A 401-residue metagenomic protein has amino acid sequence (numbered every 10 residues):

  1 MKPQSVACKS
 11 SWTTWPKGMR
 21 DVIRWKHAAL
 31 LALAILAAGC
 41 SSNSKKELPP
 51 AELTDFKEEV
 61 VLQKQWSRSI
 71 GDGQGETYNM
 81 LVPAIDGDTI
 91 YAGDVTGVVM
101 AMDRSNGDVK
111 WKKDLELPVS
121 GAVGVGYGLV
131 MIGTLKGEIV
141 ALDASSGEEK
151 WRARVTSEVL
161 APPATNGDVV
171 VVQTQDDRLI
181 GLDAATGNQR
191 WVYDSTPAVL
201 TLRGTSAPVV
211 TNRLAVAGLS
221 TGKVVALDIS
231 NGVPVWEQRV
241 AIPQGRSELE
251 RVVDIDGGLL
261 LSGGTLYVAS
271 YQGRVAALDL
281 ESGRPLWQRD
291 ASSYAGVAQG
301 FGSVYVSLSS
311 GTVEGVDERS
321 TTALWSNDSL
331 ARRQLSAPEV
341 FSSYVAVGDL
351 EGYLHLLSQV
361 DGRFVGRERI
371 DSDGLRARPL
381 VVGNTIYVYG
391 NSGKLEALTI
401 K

Functional and structural regions predicted by a protein language model:
L36-G39: C-terminal motif of bacterial Sec signal peptides marking the signal peptidase cleavage site
S41-E47: Bacterial lipoprotein signal-peptidase II cleavage site
S44, E59-A84, W111-G126, E149-N166 (+5 more regions): Extracytoplasmic beta-rich repeat domains
D94, T134, T174, L219-S220 (+4 more regions): Structural signature of WD-repeat beta-propellers
D103-N106, D143-S146, D183-T186, I229-N231 (+4 more regions): Short loop/turn segments that connect beta-strands within beta-propeller blades
I370, G374-K401: Blade-level signature of beta-propeller repeat domains, shared across WD40, Kelch, NHL, RCC1 and BNR/Asp-box propellers
